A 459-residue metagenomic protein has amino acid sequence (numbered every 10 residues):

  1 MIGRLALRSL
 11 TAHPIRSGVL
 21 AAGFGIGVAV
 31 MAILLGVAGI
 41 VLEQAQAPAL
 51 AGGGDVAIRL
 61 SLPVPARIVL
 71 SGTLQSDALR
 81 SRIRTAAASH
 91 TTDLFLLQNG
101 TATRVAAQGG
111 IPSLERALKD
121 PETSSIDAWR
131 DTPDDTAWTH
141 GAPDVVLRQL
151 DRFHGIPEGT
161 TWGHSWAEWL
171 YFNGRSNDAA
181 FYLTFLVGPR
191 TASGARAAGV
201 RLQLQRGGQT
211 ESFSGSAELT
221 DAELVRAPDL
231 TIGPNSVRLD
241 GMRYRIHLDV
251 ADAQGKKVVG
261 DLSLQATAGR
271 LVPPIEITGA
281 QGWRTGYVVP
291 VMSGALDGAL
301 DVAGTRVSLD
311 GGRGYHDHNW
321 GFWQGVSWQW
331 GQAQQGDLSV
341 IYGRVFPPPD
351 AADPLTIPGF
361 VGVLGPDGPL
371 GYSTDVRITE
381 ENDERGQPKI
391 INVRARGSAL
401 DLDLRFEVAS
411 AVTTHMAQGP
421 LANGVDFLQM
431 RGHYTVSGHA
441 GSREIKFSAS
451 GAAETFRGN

Functional and structural regions predicted by a protein language model:
M1-A29: N-terminal Sec/SRP start-transfer signal
R4, G52-G53, I83, A102-R104 (+3 more regions): A structure-centric signal for secondary-structure junctions around beta-strands
V28-S113, S125: Hydrophobic, regular-secondary-structure patches
L114-D120: Cytochrome P450 core scaffold surrounding the K-helix E-X-X-R motif and the conserved "meander" helix-loop region
E122-N459: Structured soluble/peripheral alpha/beta segments that form catalytic or ligand/cofactor-binding pockets
